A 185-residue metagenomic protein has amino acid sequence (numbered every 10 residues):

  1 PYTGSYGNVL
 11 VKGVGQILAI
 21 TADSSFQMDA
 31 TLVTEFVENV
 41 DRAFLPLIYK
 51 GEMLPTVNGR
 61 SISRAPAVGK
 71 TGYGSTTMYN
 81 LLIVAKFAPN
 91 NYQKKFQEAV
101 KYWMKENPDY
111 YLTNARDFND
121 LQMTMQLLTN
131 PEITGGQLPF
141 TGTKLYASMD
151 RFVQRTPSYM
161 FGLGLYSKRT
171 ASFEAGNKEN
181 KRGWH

Functional and structural regions predicted by a protein language model:
I17-H185: Extended polysaccharide-engagement surfaces of secreted carbohydrate-active enzymes
